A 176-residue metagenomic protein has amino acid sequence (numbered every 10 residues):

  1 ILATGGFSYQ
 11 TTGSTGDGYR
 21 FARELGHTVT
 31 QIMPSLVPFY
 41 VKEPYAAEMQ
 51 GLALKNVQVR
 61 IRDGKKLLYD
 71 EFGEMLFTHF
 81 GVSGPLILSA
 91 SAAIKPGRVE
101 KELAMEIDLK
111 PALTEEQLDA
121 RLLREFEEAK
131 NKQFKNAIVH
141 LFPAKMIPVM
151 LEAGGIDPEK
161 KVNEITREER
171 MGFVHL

Functional and structural regions predicted by a protein language model:
L2-Y45: Glycine-rich loop(s) and the adjacent beta-strand/alpha-helix scaffold that form part
Y19-R20, E74, P148, V174: Short glycine-/small-residue-rich flexible loop motifs, especially phosphate/cofactor-binding loops
R20-E24, S89, L176: Alpha-helical scaffold segments in soluble metabolic enzymes
H27-Q31, V37-E168: An anion/pyrophosphate-binding glycine-rich loop and adjacent beta-alpha core in soluble alpha-beta enzymes
E168-L176: Short, intrinsically disordered, charge-balanced linker/junction segments flanking boundaries in proteins
